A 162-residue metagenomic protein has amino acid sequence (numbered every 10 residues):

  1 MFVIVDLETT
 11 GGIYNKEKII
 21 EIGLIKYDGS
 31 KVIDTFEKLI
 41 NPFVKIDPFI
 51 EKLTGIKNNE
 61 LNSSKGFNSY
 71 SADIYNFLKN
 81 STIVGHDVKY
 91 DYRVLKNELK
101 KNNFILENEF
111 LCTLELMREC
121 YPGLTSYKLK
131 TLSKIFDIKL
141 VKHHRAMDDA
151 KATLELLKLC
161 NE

Functional and structural regions predicted by a protein language model:
M1-N108, P122-H144: Conserved non-catalytic scaffold segment of RNase H-like nuclease domains
V5, L111-T113, L157: Short beta-strands and strand-loop turn motifs
Y70, R118, A152-T153: Short Asp/Glu-rich motifs
R93, E115, K151: Active-site phosphate/pyrophosphate-handling residues
I105-M117: Conserved beta-strand -> loop -> alpha-helix junction used to position metal-binding or nucleic-acid-contacting
R145-K158: Acidic, divalent-metal-coordinating active-site segment for phosphoryl/phosphodiester hydrolysis, typified by short
C160-E162: Mixed-charge, glycine-rich, non-catalytic linkers/tails in nucleic-acid processing enzymes
